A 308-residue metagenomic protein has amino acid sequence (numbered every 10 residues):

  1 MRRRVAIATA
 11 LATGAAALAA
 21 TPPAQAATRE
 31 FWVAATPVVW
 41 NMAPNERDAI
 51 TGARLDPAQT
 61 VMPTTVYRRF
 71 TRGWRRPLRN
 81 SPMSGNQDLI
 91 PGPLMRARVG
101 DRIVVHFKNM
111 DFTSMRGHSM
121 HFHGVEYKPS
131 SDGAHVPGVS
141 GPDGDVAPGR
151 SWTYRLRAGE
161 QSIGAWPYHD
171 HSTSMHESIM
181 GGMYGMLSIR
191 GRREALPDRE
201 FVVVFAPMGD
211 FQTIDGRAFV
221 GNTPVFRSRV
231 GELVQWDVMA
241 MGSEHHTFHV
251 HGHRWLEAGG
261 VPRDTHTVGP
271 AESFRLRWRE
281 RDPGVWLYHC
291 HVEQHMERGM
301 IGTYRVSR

Functional and structural regions predicted by a protein language model:
M1-A12: N-terminal secretory signal peptides and thylakoid transit peptides that target proteins across membranes
L18, P23-H118, E126-K128, D132-D143 (+3 more regions): N-terminal, post-signal-peptide metal-ligating segments of extracellular/periplasmic oxidoreductases, dominated by
G100-R102, G231-L233, S243-H245, S273 (+1 more regions): A generic structural motif
V104-H106, M110-H118, V125-P129, H135-P197 (+1 more regions): Extracellular/periplasmic metallocenter environments
R116-H118, E244-F248: Short beta-strand/loop motifs in extracellular/secreted proteins, especially within beta-sandwich accessory domains
H121-K128, V250-L256: Short, compositionally biased
M239-M241: Long, repeat-rich segments with strong aromatic
T247-H249, W255-H266: Intrinsic, low-complexity N-terminal interaction/targeting segments
